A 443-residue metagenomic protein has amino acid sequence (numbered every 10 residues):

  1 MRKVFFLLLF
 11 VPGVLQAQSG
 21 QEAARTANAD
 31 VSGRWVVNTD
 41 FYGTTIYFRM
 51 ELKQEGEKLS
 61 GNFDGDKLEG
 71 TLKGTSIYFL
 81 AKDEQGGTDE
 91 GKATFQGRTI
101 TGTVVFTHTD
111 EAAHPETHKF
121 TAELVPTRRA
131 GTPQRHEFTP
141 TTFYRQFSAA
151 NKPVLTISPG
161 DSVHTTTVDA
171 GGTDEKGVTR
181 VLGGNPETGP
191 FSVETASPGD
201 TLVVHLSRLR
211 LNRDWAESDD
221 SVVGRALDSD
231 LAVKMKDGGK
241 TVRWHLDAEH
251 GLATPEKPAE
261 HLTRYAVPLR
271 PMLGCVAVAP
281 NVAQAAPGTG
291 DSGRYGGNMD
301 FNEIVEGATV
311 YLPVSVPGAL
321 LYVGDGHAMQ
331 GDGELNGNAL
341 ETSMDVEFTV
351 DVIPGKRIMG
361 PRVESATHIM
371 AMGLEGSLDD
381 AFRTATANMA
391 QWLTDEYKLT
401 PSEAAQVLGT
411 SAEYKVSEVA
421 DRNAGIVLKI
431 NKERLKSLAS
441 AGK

Functional and structural regions predicted by a protein language model:
V4-P12: Sec-dependent N-terminal signal peptides
Q18-A112: Central antiparallel beta-sheet cores of small beta-barrel/beta-sandwich binding domains
A130-T179: N-terminal, Lys/Arg-enriched amphipathic/low-complexity engagement segments that precede the first folded domain
T139-S148, R180-E187, P287-Y295: Short, structured beta-strand/loop micro-motifs enriched in basic residues and often containing a Trp
P153, G189-S192, D300: Short, conserved secondary-structure segments in the cores of folded domains
I157, V193-A196, I304: Short, well-ordered loop/turn sites that connect or cap secondary structure elements
T201-P354, A387, T394, P401-S402 (+2 more regions): Glycine-rich anion/phosphate-binding loop at the beta-strand->alpha-helix junction
K356-S402, Q406-V407: A hydrophobic, small-residue-rich beta->alpha segment in the mid-to-C-terminal subdomain of diverse proteins
